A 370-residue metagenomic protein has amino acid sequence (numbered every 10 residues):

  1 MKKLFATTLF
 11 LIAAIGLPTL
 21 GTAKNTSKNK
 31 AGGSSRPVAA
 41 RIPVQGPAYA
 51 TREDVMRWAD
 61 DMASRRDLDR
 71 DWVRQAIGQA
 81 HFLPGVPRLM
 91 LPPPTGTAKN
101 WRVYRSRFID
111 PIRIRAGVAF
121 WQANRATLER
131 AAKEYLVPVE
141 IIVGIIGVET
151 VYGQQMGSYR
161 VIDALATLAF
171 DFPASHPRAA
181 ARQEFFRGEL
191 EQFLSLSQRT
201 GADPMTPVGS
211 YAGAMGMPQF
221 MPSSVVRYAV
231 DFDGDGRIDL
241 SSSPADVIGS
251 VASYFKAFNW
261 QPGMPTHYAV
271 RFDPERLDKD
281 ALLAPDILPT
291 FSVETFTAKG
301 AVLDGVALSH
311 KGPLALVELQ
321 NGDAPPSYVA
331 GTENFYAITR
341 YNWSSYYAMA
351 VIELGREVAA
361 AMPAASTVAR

Functional and structural regions predicted by a protein language model:
M1-T8: Bacterial N-terminal signal peptides that target proteins for export
T8-G16: Bacterial N-terminal signal peptides
K24-A123, E129-A132: An acidic, Gly/Ser/Thr/Pro-rich helix-cap/linker signature
L68-I77, P138-G144, P204-G209, D235-I238 (+2 more regions): Surface-exposed patches in mature extracellular/periplasmic domains of secreted proteins
D69-T97, I146-T150, Y159-T167, A269-L277: Acidic helix-start/capping segments at beta-turn-to-alpha-helix junctions
A98-S250, K256: Acidic/His-rich structured neighborhood in mature extracellular/periplasmic domains
R237-S292: Ligand-binding pocket segment of bilobal, Venus flytrap-like solute-binding proteins
D273-R370: C-terminal soluble interaction/assembly domains
